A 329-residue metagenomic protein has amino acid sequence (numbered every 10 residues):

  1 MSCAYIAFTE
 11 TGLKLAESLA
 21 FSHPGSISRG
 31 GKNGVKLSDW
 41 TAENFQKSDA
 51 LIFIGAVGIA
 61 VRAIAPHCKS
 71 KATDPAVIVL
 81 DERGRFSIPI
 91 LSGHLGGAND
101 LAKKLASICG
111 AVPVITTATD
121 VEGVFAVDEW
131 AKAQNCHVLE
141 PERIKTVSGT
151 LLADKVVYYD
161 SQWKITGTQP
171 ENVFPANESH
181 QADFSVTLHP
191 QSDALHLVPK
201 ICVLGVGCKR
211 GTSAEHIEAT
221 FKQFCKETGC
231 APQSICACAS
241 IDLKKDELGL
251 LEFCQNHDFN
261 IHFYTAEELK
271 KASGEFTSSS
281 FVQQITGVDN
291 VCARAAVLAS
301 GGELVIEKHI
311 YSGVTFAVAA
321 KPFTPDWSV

Functional and structural regions predicted by a protein language model:
M1-Y5: Extreme N-terminal starter segment of soluble prokaryotic enzymes
I6-T11: Polybasic, low-complexity association/targeting segments
G12-F21, G25, G34-L37, N44-N99 (+3 more regions): Conserved mixed alpha/beta catalytic, RNA-binding, or beta-rich assembly cores of soluble enzyme, regulatory
S28, V114, V173, H262-Y264 (+1 more regions): General small-molecule cofactor/ligand-binding pocket signal
G31: Conserved acidic E/D residue at the C-terminus of a beta-strand in Rossmann-like folds
F184-H189, L195-L197, A293-V329: C-terminal edge-of-domain segments
I241-R294, S300-L304, I310-V314: C-terminal non-catalytic interaction/assembly regions of soluble proteins
